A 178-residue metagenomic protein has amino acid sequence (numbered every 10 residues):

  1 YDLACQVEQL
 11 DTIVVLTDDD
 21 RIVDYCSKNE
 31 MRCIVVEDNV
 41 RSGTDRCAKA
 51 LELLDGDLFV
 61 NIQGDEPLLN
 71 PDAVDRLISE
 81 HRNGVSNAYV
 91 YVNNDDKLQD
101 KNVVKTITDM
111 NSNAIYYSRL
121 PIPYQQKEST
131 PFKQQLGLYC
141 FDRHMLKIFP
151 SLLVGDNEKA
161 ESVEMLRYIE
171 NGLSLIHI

Functional and structural regions predicted by a protein language model:
Y1-T12, Y25, N29, E170-N171: A short, N-terminal amphipathic alpha-helix
L10-V14, V154-G155: Short active-site oxyanion
V14, D20-I62, E66-R76: Short phosphate-binding loop-to-helix
T17-D18, L69, F141, A160: A conserved hydrophobic position in a structured secondary element of the catalytic/binding core that shapes
L69-L153: Conserved core of the sugar-phosphate nucleotidyltransferase
P150-L173: A C-terminal functional module that forms or caps the active site or interfaces directly with catalytic machinery
I176-I178: Conserved small/polar residues in nucleotide/adenosyl-binding loops
